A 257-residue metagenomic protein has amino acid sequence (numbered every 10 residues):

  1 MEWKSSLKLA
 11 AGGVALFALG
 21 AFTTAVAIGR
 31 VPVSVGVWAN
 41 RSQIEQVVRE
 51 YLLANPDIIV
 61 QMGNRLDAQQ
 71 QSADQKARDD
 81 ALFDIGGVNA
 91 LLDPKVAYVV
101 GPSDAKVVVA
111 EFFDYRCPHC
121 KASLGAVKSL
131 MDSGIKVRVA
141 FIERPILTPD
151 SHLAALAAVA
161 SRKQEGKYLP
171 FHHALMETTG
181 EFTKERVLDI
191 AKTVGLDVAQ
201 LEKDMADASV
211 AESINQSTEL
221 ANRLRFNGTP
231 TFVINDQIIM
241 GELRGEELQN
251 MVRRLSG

Functional and structural regions predicted by a protein language model:
E2-I146, K203-A206, V210-R223, N250 (+1 more regions): Extracytoplasmic thiol/disulfide redox context detector
S72, P145-T229, V233-G257: Cysteine-centric redox/oxidoreductase cores and disulfide-bonded domains
